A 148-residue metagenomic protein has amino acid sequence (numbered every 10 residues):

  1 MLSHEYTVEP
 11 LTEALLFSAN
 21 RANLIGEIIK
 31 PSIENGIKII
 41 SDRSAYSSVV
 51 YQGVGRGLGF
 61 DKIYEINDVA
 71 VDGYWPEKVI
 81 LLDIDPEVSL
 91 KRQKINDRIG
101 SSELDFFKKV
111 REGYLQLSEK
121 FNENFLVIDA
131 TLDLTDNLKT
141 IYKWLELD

Functional and structural regions predicted by a protein language model:
M1-V71: ATP-dependent small-molecule kinase phosphotransfer cores that center on conserved nucleotide phosphate-binding segments
L2-S3, E34, L81, E119 (+1 more regions): Residues at helix-coil transition
N20, S44, I84-D85, L132-D133: Short beta->alpha linker loops
G36, P76, N122-F125: A generic structural signal for alpha->beta connector loops
I40, K78-I80, L126-I128: Hydrophobic/aromatic beta-strand patches that form the interior of the parallel beta-sheet core in alpha/beta enzyme
S48-E112: A glycine- and Lys/Arg-enriched "phosphate-lid" helix/loop adjacent to the NTP-binding pocket of small-molecule kinases
E87-D148: NTP-dependent small-molecule kinase module
